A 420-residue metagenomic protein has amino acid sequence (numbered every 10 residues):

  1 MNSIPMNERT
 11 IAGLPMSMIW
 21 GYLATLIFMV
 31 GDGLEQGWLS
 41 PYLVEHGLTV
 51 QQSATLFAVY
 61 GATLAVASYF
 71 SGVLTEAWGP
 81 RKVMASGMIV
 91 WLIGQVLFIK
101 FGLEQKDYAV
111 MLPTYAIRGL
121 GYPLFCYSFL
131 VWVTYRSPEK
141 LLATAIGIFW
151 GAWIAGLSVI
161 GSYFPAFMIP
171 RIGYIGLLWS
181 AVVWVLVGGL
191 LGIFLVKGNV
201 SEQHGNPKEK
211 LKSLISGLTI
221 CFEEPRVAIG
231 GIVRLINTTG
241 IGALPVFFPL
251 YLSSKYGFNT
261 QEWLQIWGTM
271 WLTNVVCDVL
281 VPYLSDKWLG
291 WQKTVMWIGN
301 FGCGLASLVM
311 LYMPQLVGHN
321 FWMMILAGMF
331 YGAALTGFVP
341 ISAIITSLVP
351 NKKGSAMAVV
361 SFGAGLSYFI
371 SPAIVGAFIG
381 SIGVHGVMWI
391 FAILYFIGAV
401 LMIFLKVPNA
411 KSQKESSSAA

Functional and structural regions predicted by a protein language model:
N2-P15, G198-G231, A420: Juxtamembrane intracellular "pre-TM" segments in multi-pass secondary transporters
G37-Q52, V246-E262: Short amphipathic helix-loop junctions that connect adjacent transmembrane helices in Major Facilitator Superfamily/SLC
S68-G79, I169, D278-G290, I379: Helix-to-loop junctions at the C-terminal end of transmembrane segments in multipass secondary transporters
A77-M88, K287-F301: Cytoplasmic membrane-interface "Motif A"-like loop-to-helix N-cap segments of 12-TM Major Facilitator Superfamily
I89-Q105, F301-V317: C-terminal ends and interior cores of transmembrane alpha-helices in multi-pass membrane transporters/permeases
T114-A152: Cytoplasmic helix-loop-helix junction between adjacent transmembrane helices in 12-TM secondary transporters
T144-S162, G363-S371: Glycine-rich segments within core transmembrane alpha-helices of 12-TM secondary carriers
G176-I193, M388-F404: Symmetry-related core transmembrane helices of the 12-TM Major Facilitator Superfamily/SLC fold
